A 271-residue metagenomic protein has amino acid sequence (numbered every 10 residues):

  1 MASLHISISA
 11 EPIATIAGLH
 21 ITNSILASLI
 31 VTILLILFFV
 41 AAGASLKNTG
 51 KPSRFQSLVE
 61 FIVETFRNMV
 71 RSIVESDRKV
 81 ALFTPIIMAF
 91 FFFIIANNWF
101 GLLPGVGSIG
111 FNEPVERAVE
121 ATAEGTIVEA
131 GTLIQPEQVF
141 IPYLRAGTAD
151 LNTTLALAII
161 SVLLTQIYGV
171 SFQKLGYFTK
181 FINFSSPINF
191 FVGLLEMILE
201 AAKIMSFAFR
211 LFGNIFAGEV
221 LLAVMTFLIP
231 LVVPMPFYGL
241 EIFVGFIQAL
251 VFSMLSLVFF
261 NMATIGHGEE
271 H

Functional and structural regions predicted by a protein language model:
M1-H271: Selective transmembrane helix interface/packing segments
